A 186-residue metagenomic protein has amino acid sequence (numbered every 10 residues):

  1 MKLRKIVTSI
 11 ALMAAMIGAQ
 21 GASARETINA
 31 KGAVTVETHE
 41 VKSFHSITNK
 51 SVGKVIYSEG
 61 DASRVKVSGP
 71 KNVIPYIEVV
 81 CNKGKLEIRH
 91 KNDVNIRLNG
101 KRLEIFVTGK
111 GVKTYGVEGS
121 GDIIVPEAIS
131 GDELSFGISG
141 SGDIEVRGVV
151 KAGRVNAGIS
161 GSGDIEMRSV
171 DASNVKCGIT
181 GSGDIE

Functional and structural regions predicted by a protein language model:
M1-E186: Intrinsically disordered, low-complexity terminal regions
